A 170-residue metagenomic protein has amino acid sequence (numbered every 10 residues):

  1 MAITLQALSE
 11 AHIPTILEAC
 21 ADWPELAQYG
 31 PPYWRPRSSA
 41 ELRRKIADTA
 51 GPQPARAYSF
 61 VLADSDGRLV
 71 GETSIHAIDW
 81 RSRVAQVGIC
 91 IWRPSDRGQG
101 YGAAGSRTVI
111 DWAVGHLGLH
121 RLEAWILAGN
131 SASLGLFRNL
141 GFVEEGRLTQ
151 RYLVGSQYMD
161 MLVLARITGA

Functional and structural regions predicted by a protein language model:
M1-T15, A21-W23, S59, A63-A170: Acyl-donor (CoA/ACP) binding surface of acyl/acetyltransferases
D22-E25, G51: Short helix-loop boundary/capping segments at the starts of domains
E25-A47: Conserved GNAT-fold acetyl-CoA-binding loop/helix
A47-V61: A short helix-loop-beta-strand connector motif used in the catalytic cores of GNAT acetyltransferases and, in some
